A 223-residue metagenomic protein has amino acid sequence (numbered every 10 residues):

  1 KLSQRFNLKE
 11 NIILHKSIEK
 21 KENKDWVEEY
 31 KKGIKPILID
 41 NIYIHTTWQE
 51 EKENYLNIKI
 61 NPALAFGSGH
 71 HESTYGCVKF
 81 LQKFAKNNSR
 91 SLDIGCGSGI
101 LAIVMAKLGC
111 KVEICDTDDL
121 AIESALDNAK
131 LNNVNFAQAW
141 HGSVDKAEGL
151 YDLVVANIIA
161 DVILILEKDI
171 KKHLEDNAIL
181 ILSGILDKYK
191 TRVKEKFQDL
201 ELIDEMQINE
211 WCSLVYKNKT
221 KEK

Functional and structural regions predicted by a protein language model:
K1-K52: N-terminal auxiliary segments of SAM/dcSAM-dependent transferases
H15-S17, Y43, K111, F136-Q138 (+1 more regions): Conserved beta-strand segments of alpha/beta enzyme cores
H45-T46, I114, L182: Hydrophobic residues in well-ordered beta-strands that form the structural core
L56-P62: A short, charged helix-loop
L64, S68-A147: Conserved SAM/SAH cofactor-binding pocket of Class I
K79, T117-T220: S-adenosylmethionine
